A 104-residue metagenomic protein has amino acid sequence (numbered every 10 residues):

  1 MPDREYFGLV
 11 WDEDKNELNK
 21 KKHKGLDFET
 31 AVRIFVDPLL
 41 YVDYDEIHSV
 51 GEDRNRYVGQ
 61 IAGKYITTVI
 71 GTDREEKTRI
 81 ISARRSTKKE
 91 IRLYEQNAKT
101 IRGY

Functional and structural regions predicted by a protein language model:
M1-Y104: Ribonuclease/tRNase effector modules and their secretory precursors
